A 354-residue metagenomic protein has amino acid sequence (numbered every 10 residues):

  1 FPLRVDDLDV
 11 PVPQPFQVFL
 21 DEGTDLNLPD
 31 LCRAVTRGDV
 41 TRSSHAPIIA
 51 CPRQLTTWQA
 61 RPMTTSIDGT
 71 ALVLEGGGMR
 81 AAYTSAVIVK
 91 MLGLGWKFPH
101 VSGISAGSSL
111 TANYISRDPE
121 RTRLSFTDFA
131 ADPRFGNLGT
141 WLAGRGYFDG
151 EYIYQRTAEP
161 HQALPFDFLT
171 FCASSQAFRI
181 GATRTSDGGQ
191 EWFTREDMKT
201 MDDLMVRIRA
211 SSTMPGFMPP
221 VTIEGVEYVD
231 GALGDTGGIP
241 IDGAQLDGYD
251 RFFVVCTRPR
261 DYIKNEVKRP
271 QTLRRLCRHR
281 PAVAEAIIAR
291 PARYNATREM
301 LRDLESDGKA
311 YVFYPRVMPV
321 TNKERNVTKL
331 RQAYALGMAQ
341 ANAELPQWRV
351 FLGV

Functional and structural regions predicted by a protein language model:
P2-V5, V10-Q54: Polybasic, low-complexity intrinsically disordered segments
P52, T56-I104, A112-V354: Patatin-like phospholipase
